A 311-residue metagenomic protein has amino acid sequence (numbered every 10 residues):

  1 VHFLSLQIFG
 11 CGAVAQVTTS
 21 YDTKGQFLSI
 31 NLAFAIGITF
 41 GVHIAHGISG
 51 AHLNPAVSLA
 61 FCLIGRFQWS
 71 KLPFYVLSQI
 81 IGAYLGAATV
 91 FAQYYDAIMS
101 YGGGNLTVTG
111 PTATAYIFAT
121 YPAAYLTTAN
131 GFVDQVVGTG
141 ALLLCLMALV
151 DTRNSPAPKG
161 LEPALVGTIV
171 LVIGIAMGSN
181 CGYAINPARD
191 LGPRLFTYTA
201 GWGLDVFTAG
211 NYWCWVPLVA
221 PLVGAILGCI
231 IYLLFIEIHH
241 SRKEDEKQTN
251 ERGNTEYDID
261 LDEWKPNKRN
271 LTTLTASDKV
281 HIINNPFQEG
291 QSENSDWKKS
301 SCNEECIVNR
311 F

Functional and structural regions predicted by a protein language model:
V1-F311: Membrane-interface helix-loop junctions and terminal tails of multi-pass membrane proteins
